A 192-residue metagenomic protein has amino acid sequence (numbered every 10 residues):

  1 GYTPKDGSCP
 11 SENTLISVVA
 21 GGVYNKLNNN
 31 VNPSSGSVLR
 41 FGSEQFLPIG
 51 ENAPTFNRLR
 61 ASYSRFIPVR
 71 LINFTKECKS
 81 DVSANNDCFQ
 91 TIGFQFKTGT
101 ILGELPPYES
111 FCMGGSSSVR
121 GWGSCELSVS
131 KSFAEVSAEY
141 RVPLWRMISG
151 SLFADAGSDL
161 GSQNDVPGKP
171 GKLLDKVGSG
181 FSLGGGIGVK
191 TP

Functional and structural regions predicted by a protein language model:
G1-P10: Transmembrane beta-barrel wall of Gram-negative outer-membrane proteins
P4, L27, N32-S34: Exposed, low-structure sequence patches enriched in small/polar residues
P10, N30-P33, V142: Replace "in large, NTP-powered and nucleic-acid-processing enzymes" with "in large, NTP-powered factors and other
L15-V18, S35-P192: C-terminal transmembrane beta-barrel domains of outer membrane proteins
